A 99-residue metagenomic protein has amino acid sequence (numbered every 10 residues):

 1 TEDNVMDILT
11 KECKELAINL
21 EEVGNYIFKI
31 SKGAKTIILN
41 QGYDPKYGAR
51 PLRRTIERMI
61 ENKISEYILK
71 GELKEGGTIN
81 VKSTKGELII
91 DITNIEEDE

Functional and structural regions predicted by a protein language model:
T1-E99: AAA+ P-loop NTPase nucleotide-binding core of proteostasis motors
